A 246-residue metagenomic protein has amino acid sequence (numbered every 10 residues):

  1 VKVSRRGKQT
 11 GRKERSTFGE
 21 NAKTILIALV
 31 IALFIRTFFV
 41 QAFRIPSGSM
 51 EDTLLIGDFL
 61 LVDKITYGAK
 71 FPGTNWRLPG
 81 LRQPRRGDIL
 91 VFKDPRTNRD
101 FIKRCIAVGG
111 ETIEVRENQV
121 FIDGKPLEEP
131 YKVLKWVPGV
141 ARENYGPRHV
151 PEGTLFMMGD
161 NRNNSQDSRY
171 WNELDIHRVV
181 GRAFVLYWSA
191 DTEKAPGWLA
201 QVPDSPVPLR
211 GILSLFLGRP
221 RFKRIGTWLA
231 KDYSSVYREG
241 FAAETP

Functional and structural regions predicted by a protein language model:
K2-N21, F34, F38-R44, S49-P246: Soluble "head" domains of membrane/secretory-pathway proteins
T24, A28-A32: Hydrophobic alpha-helical membrane-embedded or membrane-associated segments
